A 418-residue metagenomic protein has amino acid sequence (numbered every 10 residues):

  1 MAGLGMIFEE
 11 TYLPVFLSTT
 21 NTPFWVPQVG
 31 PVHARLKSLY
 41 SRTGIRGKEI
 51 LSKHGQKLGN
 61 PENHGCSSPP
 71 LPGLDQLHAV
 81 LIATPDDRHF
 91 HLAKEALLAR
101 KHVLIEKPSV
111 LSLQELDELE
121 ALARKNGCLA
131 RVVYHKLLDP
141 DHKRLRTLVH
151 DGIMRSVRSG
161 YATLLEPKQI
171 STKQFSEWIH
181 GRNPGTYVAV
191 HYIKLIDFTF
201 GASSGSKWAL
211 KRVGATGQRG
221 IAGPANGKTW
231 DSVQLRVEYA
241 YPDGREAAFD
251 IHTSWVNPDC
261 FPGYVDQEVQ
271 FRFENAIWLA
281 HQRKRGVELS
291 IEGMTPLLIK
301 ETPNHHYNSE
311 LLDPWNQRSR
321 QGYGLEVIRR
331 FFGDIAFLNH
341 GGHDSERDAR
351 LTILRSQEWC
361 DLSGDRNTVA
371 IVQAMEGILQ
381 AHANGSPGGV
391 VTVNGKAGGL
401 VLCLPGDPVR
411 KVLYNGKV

Functional and structural regions predicted by a protein language model:
M1-A99, D117, A121-K125, L351 (+2 more regions): N-terminal glycine-/serine-/threonine-rich beta1-alpha1-beta2 phosphate-ribose binding loop of Rossmann-like
A79-L81, R330-V418: C-terminal helix-rich "cap/oligomerization" subdomain common to oxidoreductases
L81-I82, I105, A162: Redox-cofactor binding/interface segments in oxidoreductases and associated redox assembly factors
A99-K101, N126-C128, R245-A248: A short helix->loop->beta-strand "cap" motif at the edges of active sites that frequently abuts
R100-H102, E106-P108: Short helix/strand-capping hinge loops at secondary-structure junctions that flank key functional elements
V110-K173, R182, Y192: A contiguous active-site-proximal alpha/beta segment in oxidoreductase catalytic domains
T172-D266: Rossmann-like dinucleotide-binding domain that binds NAD(P)(H)
D243-R329: NAD(P)-dinucleotide binding in Rossmann-like oxidoreductases
